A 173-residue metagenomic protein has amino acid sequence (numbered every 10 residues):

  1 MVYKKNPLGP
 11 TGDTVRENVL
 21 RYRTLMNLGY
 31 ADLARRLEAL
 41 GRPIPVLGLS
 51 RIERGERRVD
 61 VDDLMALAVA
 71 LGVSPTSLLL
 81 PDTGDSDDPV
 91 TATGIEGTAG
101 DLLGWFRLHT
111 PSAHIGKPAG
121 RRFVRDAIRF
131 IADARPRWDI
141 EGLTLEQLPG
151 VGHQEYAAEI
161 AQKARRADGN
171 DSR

Functional and structural regions predicted by a protein language model:
M1-T14: A detector for short, charged/polar N-terminal pre-domain segments
T14-E17, L28, I44, V59-D62: Residue-level signal for the short linker/turn that defines the boundary of a DNA-recognition helix
R16-A39: Short basic helix-loop element that most often maps to the first helix and adjoining turn of HTH DNA-binding modules
L37, E53, D63, L79-D82: DNA major-groove recognition helix of helix-turn-helix
L37-V59: Recognition helix of helix-turn-helix/homeodomain-like DNA-binding domains that insert into the DNA major groove
E56, D60-S77: DNA major-groove recognition helix of helix-turn-helix/homeodomain DNA-binding modules
L80-P118, A164: Short, charged recognition helix plus adjacent turn of helix-turn-helix-like nucleic-acid-binding domains
W138, G142-R173: Short, charged, intrinsically disordered terminal tails
